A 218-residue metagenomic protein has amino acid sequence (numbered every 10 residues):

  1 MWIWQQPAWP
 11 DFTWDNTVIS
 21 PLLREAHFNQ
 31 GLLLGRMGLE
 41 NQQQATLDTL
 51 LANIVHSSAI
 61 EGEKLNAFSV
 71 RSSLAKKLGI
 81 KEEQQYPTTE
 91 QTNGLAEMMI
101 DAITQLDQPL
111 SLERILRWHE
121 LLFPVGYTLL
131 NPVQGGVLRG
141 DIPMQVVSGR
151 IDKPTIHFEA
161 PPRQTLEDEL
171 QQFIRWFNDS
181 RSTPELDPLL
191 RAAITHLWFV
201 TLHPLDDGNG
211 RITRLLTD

Functional and structural regions predicted by a protein language model:
M1-D218: FIC/Doc superfamily catalytic core
